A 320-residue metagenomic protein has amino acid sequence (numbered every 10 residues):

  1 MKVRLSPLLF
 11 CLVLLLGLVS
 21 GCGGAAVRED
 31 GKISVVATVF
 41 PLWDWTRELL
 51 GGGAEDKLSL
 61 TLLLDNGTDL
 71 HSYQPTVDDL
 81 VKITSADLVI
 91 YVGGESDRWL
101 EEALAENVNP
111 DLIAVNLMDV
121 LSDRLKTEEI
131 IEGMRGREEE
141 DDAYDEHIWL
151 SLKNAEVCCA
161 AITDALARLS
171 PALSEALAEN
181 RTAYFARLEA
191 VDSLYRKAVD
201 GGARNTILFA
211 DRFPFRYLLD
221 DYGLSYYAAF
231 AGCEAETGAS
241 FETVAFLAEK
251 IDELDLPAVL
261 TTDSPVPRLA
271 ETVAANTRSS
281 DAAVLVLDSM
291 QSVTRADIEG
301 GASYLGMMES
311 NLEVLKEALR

Functional and structural regions predicted by a protein language model:
M1-L9: Bacterial N-terminal signal peptides that target proteins for export
L9-L18: Bacterial N-terminal signal peptides
G17, C22-R320: Extracytoplasmic metal-acquisition and chelation regions
